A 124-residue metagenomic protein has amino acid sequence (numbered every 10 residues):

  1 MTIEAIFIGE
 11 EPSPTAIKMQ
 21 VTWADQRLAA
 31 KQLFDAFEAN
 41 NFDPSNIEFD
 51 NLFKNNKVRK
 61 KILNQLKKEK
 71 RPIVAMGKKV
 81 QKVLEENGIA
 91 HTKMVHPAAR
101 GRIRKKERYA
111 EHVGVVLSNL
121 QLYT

Functional and structural regions predicted by a protein language model:
M1-N87, H91-M94, A99-R102: A polyanion-binding, active-site-adjacent surface
Y109-T124: Charged phosphate-binding loop/patch that engages nucleotide di/tri-phosphates or the phosphate backbone of nucleic
